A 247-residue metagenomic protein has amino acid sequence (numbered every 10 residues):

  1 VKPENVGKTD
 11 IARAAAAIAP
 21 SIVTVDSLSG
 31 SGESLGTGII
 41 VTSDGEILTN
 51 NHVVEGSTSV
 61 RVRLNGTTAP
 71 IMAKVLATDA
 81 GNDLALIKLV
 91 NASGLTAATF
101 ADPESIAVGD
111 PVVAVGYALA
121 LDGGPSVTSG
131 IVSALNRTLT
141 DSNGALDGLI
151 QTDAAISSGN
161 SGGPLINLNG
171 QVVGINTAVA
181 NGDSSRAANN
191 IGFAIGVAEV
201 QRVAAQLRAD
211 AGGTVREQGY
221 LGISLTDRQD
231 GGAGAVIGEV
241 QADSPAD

Functional and structural regions predicted by a protein language model:
V1-A233: Serine-dependent protease modules
S161-G162, V240-D247: PDZ/PDZ-like domain micro-motif
A235-G238: Conserved catalytic-core segments of large NTP-driven translation/proteostasis enzymes
